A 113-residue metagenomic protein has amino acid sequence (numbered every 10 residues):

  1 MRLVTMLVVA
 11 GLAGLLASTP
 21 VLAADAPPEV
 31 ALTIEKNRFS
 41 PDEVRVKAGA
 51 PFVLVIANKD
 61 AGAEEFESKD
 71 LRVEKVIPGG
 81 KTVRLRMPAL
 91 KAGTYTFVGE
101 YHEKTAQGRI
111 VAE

Functional and structural regions predicted by a protein language model:
M6-A17: Bacterial N-terminal signal peptides
T19-A23: Sec/Tat signal peptide C-region and signal peptidase I cleavage site
A26-G49: N-terminal edge beta-strand
P28, P78-E113: Extracellular/periplasmic metallocenter environments
D42-V44, R72-V76: Beta-strand-rich interaction surfaces with strong enrichment in secreted/lumenal proteins
F52, G62-E64, A106: Short beta-strand/loop motifs in extracellular/secreted proteins, especially within beta-sandwich accessory domains
I56-N58: Asparagine-centered strand-capping/turn motif at beta-strand->loop junctions
E64-D70: Change to "...patches in solvent-exposed regions of secreted, membrane-anchored, or virion-exposed structural
